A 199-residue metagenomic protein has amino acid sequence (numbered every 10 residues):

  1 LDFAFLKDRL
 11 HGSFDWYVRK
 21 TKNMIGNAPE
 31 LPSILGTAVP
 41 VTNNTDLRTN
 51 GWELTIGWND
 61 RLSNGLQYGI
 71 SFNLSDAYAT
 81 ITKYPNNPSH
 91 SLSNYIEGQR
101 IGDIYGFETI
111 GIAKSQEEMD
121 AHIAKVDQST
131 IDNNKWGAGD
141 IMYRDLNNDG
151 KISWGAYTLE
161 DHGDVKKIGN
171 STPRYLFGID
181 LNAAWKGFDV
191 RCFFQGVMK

Functional and structural regions predicted by a protein language model:
L1, N50-I56, I70, Y175-L181: Hydrophobic, lipid-facing positions within transmembrane beta-strands of outer-membrane proteins
L1-P29: Extended, folded domain segments that form the structural surfaces/walls around functional sites
K7, W16-K22, W58-D60, L74-T80 (+2 more regions): Transmembrane beta-strands of outer-membrane beta-barrel pores
L10-G12, Y68-I70, I179, W185-C192: Transmembrane beta-strands of outer-membrane beta-barrel proteins
S33-V39: Solvent-exposed beta-strand/loop surfaces of large extracellular or lumenal domains
T37, T45-T49, N170-R174: Transmembrane beta-barrel outer-membrane domains
T42-T45, N59-G169: Conserved small-residue
